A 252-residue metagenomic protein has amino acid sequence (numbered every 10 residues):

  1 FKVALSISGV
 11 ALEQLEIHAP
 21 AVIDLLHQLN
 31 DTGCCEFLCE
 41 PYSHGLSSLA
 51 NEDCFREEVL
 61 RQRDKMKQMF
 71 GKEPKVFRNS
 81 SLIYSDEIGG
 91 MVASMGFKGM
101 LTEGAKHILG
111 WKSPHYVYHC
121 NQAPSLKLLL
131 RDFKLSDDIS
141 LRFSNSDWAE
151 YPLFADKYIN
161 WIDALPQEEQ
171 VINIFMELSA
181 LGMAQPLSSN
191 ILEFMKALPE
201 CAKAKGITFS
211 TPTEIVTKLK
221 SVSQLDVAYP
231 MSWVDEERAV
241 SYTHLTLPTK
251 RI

Functional and structural regions predicted by a protein language model:
F1-N51, K75-R78, K98-E103: Short, well-structured secondary-structure segments
G9-E13, Y42-G45, L82-S85, A105-H107 (+3 more regions): Short, solvent-exposed loop/turn segments at secondary-structure junctions
A19-N30, L109-H119, K157-W161: Alpha-helical scaffolding within the catalytic cores of extracellular/periplasmic polymer-degrading hydrolases
C34-G45, M69-S80, T102, L128-S136 (+1 more regions): Core alpha/beta catalytic barrel or barrel-like domain that forms the active/cofactor pocket in diverse metabolic
G45-Q68, S125-L126, L130-P166, Q185-I191: Alpha-helical scaffold elements lining the catalytic groove of polysaccharide deacetylases
E57-Y116, L181-L198: Catalytic domains of cell-wall/extracellular-matrix polysaccharide-remodeling enzymes, centered on de-N-acetylation
S113-Y116, A155-Y242: C-terminal domain-boundary segment and adjacent tail
T243-T249: Conserved small/polar residues in nucleotide/adenosyl-binding loops
